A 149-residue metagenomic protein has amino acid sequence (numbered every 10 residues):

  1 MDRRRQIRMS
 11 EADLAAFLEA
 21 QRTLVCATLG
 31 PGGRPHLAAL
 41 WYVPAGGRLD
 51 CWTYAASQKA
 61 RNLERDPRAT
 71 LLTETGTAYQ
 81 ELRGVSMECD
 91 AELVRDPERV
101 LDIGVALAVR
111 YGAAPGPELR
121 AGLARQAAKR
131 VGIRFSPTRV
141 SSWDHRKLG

Functional and structural regions predicted by a protein language model:
M1-M9, Y79-G149: Charged, gly/pro-rich active-site loop segments
D2-V25: Short, basic/aromatic recognition patches
L18, N62-L63, L107, F135: A generic structural signal for nonpolar/aromatic side chains embedded in well-ordered alpha-helices
Q21-A55, L63, T70-T75, R83: Short beta-strand segments
E64-R65, L148: Short amphipathic alpha-helical segments
